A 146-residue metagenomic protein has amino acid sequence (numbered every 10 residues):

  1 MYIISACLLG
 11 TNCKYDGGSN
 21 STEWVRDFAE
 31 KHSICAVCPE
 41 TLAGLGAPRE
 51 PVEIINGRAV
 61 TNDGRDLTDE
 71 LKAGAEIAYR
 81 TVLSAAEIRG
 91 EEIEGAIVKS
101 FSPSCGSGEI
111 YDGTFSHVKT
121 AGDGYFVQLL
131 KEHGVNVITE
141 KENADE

Functional and structural regions predicted by a protein language model:
M1-I3: Extreme N-terminal starter segment of soluble prokaryotic enzymes
S5, C38, I97-F101: Short beta-strand segments
G10-G17: Short N-terminal binding/cap micro-motifs at the start of the first secondary-structure element
N12, L45-G46, S104-G108: Short catalytic/ligand-binding loop motif for oxyanion handling, primarily in non-cytosolic enzymes, centered on
G18, Y111-H117: Short glycine-enriched, charge-decorated loop/helix-capping segments at active-site entrances that position
N20-N62: Short, surface-exposed acidic-centric catalytic microdomains
L42, V52-I77, V118-E146: Divalent-metal-activated hydrolytic enzyme cores
V60-G108: Mid-chain, well-packed structural core segment of small domains
